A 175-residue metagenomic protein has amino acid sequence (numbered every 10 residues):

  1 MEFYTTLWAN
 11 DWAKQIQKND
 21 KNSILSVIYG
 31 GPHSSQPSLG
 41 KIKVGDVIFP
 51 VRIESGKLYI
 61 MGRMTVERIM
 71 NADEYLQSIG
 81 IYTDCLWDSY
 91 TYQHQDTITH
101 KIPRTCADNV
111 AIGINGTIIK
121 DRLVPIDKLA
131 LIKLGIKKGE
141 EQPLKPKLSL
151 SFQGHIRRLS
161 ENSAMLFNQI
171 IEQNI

Functional and structural regions predicted by a protein language model:
M1-I42, S78-I79, P143-P146, G154-I175: Compositionally biased, charged N-terminal/linker segments
S23-I28, R68-N71, Y82-L86: Short, low-complexity, polar/charged sequence segments that are solvent-exposed and flexible
G31, V51-R52, E67: Short His-Asn-centered micro-motif
S38-R52: Short coil-to-beta transition motif at edge beta-strands of beta-rich domains
Y59-M70: Short beta-strand-centered aromatic/proline hotspots
A72-I175: Contiguous surface segments at macromolecular interaction interfaces
